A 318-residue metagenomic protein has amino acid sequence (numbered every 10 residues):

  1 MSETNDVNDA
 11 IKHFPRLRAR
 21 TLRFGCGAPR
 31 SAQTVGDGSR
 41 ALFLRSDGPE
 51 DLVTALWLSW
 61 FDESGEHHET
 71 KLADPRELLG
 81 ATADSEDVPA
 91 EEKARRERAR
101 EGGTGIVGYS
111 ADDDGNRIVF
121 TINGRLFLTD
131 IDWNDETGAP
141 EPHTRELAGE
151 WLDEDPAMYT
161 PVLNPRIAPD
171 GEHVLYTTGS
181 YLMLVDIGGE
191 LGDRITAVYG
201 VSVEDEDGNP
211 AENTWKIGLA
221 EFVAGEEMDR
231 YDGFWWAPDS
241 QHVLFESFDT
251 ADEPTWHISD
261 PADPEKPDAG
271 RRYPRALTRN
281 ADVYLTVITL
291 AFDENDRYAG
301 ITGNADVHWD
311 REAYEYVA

Functional and structural regions predicted by a protein language model:
M1-A318: Beta-propeller folds
